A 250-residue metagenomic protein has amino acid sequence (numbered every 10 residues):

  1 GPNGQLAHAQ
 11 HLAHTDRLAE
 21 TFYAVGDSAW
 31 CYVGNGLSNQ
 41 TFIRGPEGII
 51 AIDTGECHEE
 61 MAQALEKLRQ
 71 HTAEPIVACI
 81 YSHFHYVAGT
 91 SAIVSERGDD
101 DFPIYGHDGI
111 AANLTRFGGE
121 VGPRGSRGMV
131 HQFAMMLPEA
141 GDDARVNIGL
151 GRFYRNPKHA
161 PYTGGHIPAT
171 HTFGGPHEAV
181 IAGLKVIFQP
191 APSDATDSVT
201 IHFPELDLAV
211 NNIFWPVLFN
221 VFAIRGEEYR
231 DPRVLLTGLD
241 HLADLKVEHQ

Functional and structural regions predicted by a protein language model:
G1-A19: N-terminal pre-domain segments of enzymes
R17, F22, E47-G48, H58-P103 (+1 more regions): Active-site metal-binding motif and surrounding structural segment of the metallo-beta-lactamase
L18-T72, T200-F203, D207-I213: Conserved beta-strand hairpin/beta-sheet module of binuclear metal-dependent hydrolase folds, prominently
A24, N113-A191, V234-G238, A243: Metallo-beta-lactamase
I43, A62, T90-A92, L114-G119 (+2 more regions): Short, solvent-exposed loop/turn and secondary-structure capping segments
G48-I50, E56-H58, I167, P176-V180 (+1 more regions): Metallo-beta-lactamase
T54-G55, H83-F84, G109, I213-F214: Active-site metal-binding loops of divalent metal-dependent hydrolases
A78-A134: Hydrophobic or amphipathic alpha-helical targeting/insertion segments
